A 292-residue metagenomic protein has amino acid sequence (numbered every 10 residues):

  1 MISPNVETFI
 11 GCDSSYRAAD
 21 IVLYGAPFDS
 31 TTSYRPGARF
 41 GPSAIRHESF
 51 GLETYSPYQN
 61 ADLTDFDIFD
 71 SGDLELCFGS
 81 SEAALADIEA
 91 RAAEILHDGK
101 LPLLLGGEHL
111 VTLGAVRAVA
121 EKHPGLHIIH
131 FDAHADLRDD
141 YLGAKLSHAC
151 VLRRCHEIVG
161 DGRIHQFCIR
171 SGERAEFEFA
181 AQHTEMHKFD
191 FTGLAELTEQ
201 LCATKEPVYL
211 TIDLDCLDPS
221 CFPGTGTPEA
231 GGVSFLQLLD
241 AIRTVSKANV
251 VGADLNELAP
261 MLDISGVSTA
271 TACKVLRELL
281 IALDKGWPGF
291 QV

Functional and structural regions predicted by a protein language model:
M1-V292: Conserved alpha-helical scaffold segments that buttress catalytic/binding sites
